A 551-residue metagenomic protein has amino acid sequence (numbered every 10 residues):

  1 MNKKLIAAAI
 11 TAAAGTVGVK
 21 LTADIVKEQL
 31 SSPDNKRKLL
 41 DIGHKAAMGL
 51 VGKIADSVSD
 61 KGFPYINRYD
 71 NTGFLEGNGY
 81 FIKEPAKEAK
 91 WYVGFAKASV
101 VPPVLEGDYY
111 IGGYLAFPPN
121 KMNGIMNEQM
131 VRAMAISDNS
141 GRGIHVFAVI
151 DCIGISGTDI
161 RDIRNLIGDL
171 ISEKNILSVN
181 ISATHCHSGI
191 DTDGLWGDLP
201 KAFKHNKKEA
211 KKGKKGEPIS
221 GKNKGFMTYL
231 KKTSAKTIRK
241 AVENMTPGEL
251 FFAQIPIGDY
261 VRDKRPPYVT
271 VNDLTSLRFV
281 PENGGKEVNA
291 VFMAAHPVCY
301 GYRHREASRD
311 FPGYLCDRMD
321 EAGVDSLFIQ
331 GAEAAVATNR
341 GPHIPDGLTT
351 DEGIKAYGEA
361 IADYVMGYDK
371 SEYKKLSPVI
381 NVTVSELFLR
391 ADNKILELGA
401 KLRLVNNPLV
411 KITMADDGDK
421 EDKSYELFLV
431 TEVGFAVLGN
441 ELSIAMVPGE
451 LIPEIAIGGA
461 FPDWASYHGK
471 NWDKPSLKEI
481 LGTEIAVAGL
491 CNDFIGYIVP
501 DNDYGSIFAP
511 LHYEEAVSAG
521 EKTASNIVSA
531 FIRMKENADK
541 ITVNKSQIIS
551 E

Functional and structural regions predicted by a protein language model:
N2-V26: Hydrophobic alpha-helical topogenic segments used for membrane insertion/localization
A23-S182, C186-A356, D369, K375-E551: Conserved beta-alpha junction segments in alpha/beta enzyme cores
I361: Anionic-ligand-binding alpha/beta catalytic cores of soluble enzymes and soluble regulatory domains that recognize
V365: Glycan-recognition surfaces in beta-rich domains, encompassing non-catalytic CBMs and lectin-like receptor-binding
